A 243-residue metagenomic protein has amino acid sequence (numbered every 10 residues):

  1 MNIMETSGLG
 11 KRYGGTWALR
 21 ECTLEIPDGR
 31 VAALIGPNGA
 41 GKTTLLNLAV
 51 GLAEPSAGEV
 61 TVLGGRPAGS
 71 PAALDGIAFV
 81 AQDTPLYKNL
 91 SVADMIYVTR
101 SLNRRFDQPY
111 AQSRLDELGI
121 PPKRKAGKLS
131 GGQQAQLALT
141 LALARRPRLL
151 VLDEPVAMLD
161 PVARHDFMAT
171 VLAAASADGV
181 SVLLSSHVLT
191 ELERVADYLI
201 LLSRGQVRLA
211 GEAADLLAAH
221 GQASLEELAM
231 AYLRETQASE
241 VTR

Functional and structural regions predicted by a protein language model:
I35-P37: The feature captures the beta-strand-to-loop junction immediately N-terminal to the Walker
V50: Helix-to-loop junction immediately C-terminal to a conserved catalytic motif
A57-A73: Conserved ABC transporter NBD signature motif
Q82-L137: ABC-family P-loop ATPase nucleotide-binding domains
L150-E154, L159: Catalytic Walker B motif of ABC-type/P-loop ATPase nucleotide-binding domains
